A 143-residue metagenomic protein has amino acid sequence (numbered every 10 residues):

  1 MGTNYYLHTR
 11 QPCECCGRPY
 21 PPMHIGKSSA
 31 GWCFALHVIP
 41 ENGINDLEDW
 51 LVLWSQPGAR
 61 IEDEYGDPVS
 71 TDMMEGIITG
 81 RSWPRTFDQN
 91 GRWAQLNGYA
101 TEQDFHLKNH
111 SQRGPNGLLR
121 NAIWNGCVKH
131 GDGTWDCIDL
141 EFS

Functional and structural regions predicted by a protein language model:
M1-G26, F142: Short, extreme N-terminal segment that most often corresponds to the first beta-strand
S29-S143: Low-complexity intrinsically disordered segments
